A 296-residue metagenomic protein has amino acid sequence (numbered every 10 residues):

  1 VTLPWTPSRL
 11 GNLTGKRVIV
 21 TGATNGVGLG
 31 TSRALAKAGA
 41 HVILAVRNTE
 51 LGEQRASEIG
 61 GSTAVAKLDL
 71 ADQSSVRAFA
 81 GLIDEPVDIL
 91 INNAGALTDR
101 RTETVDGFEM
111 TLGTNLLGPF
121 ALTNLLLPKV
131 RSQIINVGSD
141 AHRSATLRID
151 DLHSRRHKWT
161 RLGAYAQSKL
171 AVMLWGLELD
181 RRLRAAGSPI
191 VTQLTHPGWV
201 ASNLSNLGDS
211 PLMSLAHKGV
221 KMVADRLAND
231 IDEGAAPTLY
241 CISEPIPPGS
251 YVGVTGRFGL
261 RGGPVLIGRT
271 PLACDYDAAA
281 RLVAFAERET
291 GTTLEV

Functional and structural regions predicted by a protein language model:
V1-P211, E289-V296: Rossmann-fold NAD(P)H-dependent dehydrogenase/reductase core
V1-W5, R261-L272: Short, contiguous pre-domain boundary segments
L44, L68, R226, P271-C274: Pocket-edge positions in alpha/beta enzyme catalytic cores
R55, W175, G234-P237, L282 (+1 more regions): Alpha-helical packing segments of well-folded alpha/beta enzyme cores
D72, D151, S243-E244, D275: Polar helix-capping/helix-linker motif
R155, P211-M222: A short C-terminal helix-loop "cap" of Rossmann-like NAD(P)-dependent dehydrogenase/epimerase domains
S168, K218-I267, Y276-A280: C-terminal helical subdomain
T270-V296: C-terminal amphipathic/interface module of NAD(P)-dependent oxidoreductases and related NAD-binding regulators
